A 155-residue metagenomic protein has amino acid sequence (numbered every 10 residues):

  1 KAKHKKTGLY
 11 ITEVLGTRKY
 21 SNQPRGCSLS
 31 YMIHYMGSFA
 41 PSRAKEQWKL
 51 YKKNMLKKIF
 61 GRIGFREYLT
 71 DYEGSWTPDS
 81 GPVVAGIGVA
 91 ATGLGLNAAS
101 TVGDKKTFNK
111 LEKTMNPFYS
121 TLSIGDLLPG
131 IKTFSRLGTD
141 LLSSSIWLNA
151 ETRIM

Functional and structural regions predicted by a protein language model:
K1-A90: Extended ligand-binding clefts on enzyme/binding-domain cores
K1-K3, Y51-N54, V102, T114-M115 (+2 more regions): Alpha-helical solenoid scaffolds that mediate protein-protein interactions, centered on TPR/SEL1-like repeats but also
K1-Y20, S120-S144, L148-E151: Catalytic cores of carbohydrate-active enzymes
Q23-G26, A90-G93, L137-S143: Amphipathic alpha-helical protein-interaction segments enriched in hydrophobic
S30-S42, V89-K106, W147-I154: Well-ordered alpha-helical scaffold segments within catalytic/enzyme domains
K45-W48, F108-E112, L148: Conserved positions within tetratricopeptide repeat
L94-L137: C-terminal structured domain segments
